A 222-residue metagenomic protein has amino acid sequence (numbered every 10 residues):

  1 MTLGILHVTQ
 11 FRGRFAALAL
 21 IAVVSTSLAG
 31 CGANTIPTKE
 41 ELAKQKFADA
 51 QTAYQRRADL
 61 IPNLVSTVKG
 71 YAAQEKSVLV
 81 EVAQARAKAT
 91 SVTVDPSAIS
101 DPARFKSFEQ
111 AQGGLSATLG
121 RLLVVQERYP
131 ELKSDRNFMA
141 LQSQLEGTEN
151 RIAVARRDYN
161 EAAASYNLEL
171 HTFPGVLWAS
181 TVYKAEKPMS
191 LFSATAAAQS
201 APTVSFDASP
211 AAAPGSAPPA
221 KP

Functional and structural regions predicted by a protein language model:
L3-P222: A helix-centric hydrophobic-segment signal that preferentially recognizes long, alpha-helical stretches used
